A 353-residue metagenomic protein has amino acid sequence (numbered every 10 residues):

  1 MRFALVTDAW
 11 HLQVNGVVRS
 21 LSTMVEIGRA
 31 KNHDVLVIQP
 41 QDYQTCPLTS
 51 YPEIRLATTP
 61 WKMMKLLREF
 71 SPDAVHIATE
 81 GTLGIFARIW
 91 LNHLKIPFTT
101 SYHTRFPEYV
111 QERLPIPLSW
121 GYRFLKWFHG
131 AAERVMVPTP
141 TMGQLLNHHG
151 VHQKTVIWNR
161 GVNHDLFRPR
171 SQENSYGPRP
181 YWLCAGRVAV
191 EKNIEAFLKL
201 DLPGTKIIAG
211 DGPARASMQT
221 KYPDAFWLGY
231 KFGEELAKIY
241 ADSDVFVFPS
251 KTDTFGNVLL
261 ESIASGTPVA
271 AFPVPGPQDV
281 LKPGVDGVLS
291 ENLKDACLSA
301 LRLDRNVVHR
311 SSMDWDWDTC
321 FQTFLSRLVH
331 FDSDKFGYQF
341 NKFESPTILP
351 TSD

Functional and structural regions predicted by a protein language model:
P97-T99, E108-W127: Nucleotide-sugar donor phosphate/pyrophosphate-binding loop at the beta->alpha transition of glycosyltransferases
R123-R170: Donor nucleotide-sugar binding/catalytic pocket of nucleotide-sugar-dependent glycosyltransferases
H129, K231, K238-S243, F324: Short alpha-helical donor nucleotide-sugar binding micro-motif in glycosyltransferases
N174-I207: Conserved donor-binding/catalytic core segment of Leloir-type glycosyltransferases
R215-E234: Nucleotide-activated donor-binding/catalytic signature segment of Leloir-type glycosyltransferases, i.e., the conserved
K251: Aromatic "clamp/platform" in nucleotide-sugar-dependent glycosyltransferases that forms part of the donor/acceptor
L259, A264, P268-A271: Short hydrophobic beta-strand element within catalytic cores of glycosyltransferases and related nucleotide-activated
L301-I348: A charged, aromatic-enriched C-terminal amphipathic alpha-helix characteristic of glycosyltransferases across folds
